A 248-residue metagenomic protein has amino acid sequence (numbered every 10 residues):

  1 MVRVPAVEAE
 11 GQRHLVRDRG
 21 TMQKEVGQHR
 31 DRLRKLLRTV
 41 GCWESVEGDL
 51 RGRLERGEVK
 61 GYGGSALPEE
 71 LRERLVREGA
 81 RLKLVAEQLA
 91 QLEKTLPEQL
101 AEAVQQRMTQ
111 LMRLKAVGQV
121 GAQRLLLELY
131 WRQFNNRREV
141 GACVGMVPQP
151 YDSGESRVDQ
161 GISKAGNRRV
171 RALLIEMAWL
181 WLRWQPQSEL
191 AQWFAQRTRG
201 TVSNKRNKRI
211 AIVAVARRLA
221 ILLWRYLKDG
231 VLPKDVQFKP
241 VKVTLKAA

Functional and structural regions predicted by a protein language model:
M1-P5: A charged, well-structured terminal subsegment
V7-Q110, P240-K246: Glycine-rich, often acidic, oxyanion-interacting loops/wings at catalytic, nucleic-acid, or phospho-protein interfaces
Q12-L15, E78, A122, N167-R171 (+3 more regions): Short runs of predominantly hydrophobic/aromatic residues within well-ordered alpha helices that form helix-helix
M22, V85, G118, V140-G141 (+2 more regions): Short, conserved catalytic/metal-binding motifs centered on acidic residues
Q110-R113, Q119-V120, R124-N204, K208 (+1 more regions): Phosphate-backbone recognition surface of nucleic-acid-processing proteins
E155, W193-A248: Low-complexity, acidic/Ser/Thr- and charged residue-rich accessory regions of DNA metabolism proteins
